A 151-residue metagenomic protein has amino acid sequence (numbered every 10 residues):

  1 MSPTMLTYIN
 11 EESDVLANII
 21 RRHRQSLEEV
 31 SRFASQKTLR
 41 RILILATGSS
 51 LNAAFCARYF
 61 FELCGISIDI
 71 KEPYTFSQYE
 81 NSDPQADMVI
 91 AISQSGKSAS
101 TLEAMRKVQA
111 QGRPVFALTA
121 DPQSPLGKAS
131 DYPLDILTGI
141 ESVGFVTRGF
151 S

Functional and structural regions predicted by a protein language model:
M1-R32, Q36, V115: Cofactor-/ligand-binding subdomain signature composed of acidic, glycine-rich, tryptophan-containing flexible loops
S35-S151: Glycine-rich phosphate-binding loops that contact phosphosugars or nucleotide phosphates
